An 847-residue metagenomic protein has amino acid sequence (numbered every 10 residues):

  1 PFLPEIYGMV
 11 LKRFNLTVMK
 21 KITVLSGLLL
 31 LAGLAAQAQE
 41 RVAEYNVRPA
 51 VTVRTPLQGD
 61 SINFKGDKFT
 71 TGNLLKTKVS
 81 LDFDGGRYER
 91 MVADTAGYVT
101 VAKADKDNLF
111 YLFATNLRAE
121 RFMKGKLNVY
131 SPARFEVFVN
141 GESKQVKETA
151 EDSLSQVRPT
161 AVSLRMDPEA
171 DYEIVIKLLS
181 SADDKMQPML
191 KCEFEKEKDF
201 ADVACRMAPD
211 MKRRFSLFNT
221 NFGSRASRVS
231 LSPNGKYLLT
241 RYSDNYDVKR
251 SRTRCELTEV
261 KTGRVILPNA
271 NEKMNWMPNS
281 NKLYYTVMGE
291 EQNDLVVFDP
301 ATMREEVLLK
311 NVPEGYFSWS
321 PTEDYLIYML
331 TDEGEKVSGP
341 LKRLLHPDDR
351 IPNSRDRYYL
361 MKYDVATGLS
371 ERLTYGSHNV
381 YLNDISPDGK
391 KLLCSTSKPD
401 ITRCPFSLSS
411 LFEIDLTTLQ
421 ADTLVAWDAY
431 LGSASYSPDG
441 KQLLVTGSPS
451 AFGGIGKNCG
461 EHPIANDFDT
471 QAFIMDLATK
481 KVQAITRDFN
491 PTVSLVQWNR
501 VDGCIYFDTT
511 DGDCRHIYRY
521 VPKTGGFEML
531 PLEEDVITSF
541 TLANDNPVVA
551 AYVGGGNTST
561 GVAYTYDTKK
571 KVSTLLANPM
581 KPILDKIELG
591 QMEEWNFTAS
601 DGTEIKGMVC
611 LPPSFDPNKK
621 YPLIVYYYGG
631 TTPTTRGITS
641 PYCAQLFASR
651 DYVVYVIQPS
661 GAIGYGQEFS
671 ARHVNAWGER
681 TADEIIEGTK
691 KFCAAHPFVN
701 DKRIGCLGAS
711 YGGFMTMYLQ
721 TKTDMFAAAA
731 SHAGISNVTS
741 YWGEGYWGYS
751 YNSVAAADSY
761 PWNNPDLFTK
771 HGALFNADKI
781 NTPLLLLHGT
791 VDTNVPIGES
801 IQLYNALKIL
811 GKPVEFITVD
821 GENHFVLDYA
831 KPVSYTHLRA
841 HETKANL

Functional and structural regions predicted by a protein language model:
Q39-Y98, N116, V175-F215: Accessory carbohydrate-binding/adhesion or oligomerization-edge regions at the termini of glycan-active proteins
A119, K124-F138, I174: Aromatic-lined ligand-binding clefts that engage carbohydrates, nucleic acids, or primary amines
F122, V139-Q187: Beta-strand-rich ligand-recognition modules
F218-N219, G223-S230, Y237, R241-Y242 (+11 more regions): Non-catalytic accessory segments flanking enzyme active sites
G223, Y242-R254, T286-V296, L309-G315 (+10 more regions): A flexible loop/linker signature enriched in serine peptidases of the S9 family
V229-Y237, M274-K282, F317-Y325, N383-K391 (+3 more regions): Blade-terminus and WD-like Trp-Asp/Gly-His loop motifs, strongest in beta-propeller folds
P579-K702, A709, G743: Cap/lid segment of the alpha/beta-hydrolase catalytic domain
V656-E842: Active-site-proximal cap/loop segments of hydrolase catalytic domains
